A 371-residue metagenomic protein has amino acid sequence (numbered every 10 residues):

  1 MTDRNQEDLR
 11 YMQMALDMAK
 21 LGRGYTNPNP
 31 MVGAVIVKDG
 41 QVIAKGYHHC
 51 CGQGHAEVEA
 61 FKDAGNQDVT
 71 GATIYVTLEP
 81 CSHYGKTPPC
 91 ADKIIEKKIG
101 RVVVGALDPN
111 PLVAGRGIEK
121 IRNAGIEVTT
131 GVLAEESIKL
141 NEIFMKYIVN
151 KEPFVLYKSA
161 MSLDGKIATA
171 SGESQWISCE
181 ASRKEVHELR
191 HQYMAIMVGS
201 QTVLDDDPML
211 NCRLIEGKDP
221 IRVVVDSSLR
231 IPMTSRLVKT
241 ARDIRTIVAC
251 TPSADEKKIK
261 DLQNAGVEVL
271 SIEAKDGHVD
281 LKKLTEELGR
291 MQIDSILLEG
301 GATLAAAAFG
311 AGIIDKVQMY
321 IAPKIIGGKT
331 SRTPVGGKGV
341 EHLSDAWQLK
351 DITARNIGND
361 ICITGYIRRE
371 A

Functional and structural regions predicted by a protein language model:
M1-M14, E119-E136, K324: Short, compositionally biased leader-like segments
T2-P30, A64, D68-V69, F154 (+1 more regions): Enzymes that bind and transform nitrogen-containing heteroaromatic metabolites
Y25-T26, I118, V132-A160: Proteins enriched for Cys/Gly/acidic motifs involved in redox and nucleic-acid/cofactor modification
G33: Helix-turn-helix
I36, Q41-E136, I221, I247 (+2 more regions): Zn2+-dependent cytidine deaminase-like catalytic core
K38, V149-N150, I367-R368: Active-site beta-strand termini and strand-to-loop segments that position acidic
H55, G85, L112-V113, K139 (+4 more regions): Residues that form or flank phosphate/diphosphate-binding pockets in enzymes that use nucleotide phosphates
P111-L112, I138, A305, G327: Generic structural signal for helix capping and beta-alpha/helix-loop junctions
